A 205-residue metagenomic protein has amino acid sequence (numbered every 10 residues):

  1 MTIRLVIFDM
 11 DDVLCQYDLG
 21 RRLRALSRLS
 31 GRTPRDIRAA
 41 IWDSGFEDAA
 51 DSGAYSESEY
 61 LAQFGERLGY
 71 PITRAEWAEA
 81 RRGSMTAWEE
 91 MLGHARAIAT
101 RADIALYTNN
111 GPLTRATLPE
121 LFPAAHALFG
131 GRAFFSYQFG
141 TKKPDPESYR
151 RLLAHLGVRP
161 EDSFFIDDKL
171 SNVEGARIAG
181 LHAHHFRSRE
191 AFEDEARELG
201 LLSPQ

Functional and structural regions predicted by a protein language model:
M1-W42, R67, I178: Active-site neighborhood of HAD-like aspartate-dependent phosphohydrolases
D9-D12, G53, I98, L106 (+2 more regions): Generic structural signal for small/hydrophobic residues in well-ordered secondary structure, especially within
G45-G93: Metal-dependent phosphoesterase signature
I72-L121: Substrate-recognition element of Asp-dependent hydrolases with the DxDx(T/V) motif
P112-S163: Substrate-recognition "cap/lid" segment bordering the active-site pocket of phosphatases
R115, V173-E174, E193: Short alpha-helix immediately C-terminal to the canonical SAM-binding loop
S148, D168-L181: Acidic, divalent-metal-coordinating active-site segment for phosphoryl/phosphodiester hydrolysis, typified by short
V158, A179-H185, R189-Q205: C-terminal cap/substrate-recognition subdomain and adjoining C-terminal extension of metal-dependent phosphatase-like
